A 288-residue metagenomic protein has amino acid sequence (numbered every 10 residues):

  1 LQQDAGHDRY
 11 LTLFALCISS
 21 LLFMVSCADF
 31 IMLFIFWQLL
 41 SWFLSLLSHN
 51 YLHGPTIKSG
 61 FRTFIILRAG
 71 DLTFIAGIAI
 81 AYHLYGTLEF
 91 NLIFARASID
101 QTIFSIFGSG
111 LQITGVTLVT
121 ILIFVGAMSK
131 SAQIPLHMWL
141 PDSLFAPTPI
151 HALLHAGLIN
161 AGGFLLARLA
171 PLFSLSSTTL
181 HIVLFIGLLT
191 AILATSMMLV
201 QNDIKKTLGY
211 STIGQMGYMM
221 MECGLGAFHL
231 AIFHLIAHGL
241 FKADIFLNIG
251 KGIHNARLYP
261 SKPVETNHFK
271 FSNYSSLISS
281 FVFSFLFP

Functional and structural regions predicted by a protein language model:
L1-P288: ...captures the hydrophobic TM-helix bundle architecture rather than a specific catalytic motif, and can also fire on
